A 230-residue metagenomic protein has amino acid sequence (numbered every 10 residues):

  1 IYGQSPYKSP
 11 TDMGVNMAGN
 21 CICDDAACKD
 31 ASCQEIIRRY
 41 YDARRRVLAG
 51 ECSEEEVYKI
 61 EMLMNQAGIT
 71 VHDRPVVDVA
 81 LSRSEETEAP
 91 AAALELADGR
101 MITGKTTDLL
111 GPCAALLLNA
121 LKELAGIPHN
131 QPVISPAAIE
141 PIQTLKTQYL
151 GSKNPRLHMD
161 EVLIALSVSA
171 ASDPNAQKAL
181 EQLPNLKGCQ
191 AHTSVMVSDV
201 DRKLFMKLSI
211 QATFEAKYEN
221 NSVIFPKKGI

Functional and structural regions predicted by a protein language model:
I1-D25, A31-Y41, G50, V57 (+7 more regions): C-terminal binding/interaction regions
P75, A89, A115: Short, well-structured alpha-helical interface segments that form or flank functional binding sites
A91-E95, G99: Short beta-strand scaffold segments in enzyme catalytic cores
I102-T103: Generic structural signal for well-ordered beta-strand positions
L109-A125: A short, polar/charged loop-to-alpha-helix boundary motif
A125-G126, T147: Flexible, solvent-exposed loop/hinge segments and secondary-structure transition points
